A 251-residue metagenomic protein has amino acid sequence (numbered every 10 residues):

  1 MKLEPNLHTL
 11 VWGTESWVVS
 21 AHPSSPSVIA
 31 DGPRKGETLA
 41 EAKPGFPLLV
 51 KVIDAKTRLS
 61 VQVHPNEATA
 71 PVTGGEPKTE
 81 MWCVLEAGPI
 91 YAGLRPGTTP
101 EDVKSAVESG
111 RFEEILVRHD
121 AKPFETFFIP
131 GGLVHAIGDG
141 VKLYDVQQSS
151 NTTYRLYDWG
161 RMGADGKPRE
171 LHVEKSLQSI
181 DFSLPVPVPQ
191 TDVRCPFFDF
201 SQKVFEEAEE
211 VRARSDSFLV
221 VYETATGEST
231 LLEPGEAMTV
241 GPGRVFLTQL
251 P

Functional and structural regions predicted by a protein language model:
M1-T98, T153, D158-V186, C195 (+2 more regions): Transition-metal
V50-K51, L59-V61, T73, E80-C83 (+3 more regions): His/acidic/aromatic-lined binding-pocket segments of jelly-roll/cupin-type domains and related regulatory beta-sandwich
G74-G75, I137-V141, R214-S215: Short glycine/proline-enriched turns and hinge-like loops at secondary-structure junctions
P96-S109, L219-Y222: Short, basic/aromatic beta-hairpin or loop at an interaction surface
V107-I115, T126-F128, V134-P185: An exposed, glycine/acidic-rich loop-and-rim segment of catalytic or binding clefts
D120-D139, V146-Q148, T224-L250: Conserved metal-binding segment of the jelly-roll/cupin
V188-T230, P234-A237: Acidic/His-leaning functional-site neighborhoods
